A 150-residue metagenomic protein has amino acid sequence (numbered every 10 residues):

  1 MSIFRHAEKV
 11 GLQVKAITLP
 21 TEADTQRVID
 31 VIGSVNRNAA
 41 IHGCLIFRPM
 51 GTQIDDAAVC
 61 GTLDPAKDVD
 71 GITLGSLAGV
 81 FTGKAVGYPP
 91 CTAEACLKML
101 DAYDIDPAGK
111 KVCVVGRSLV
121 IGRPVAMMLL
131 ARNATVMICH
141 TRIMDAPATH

Functional and structural regions predicted by a protein language model:
M1-K15: N-terminal glycine-rich anion-binding loop in soluble enzyme alpha/beta folds
M1-R5, T21, A78, G87-H150: Glycine-rich phosphate/diphosphate-binding loop of Rossmann-like nucleotide-binding domains
K9-G11, D64, A131-N133: Short, well-ordered coil/turn elements that cap or connect secondary structure elements
Q13-P89: Phosphate/diphosphate ligand-binding glycine-rich loop within oxidoreductases
